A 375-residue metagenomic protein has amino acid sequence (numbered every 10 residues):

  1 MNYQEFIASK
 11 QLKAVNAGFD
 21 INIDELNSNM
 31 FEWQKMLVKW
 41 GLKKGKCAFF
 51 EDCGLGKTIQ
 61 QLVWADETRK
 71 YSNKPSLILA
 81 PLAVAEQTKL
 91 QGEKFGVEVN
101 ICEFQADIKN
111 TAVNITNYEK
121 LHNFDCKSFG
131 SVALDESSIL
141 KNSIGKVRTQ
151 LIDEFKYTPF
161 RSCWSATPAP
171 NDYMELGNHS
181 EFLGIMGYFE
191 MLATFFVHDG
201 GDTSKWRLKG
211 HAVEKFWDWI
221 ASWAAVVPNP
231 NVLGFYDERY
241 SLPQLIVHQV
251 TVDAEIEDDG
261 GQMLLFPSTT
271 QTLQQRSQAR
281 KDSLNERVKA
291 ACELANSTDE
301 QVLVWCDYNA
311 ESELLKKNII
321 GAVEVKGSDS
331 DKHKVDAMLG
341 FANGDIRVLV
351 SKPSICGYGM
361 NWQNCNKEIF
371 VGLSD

Functional and structural regions predicted by a protein language model:
Q11-F50: Conserved pre-motif I regulatory segment
K44-W64: Walker A/P-loop
T58-Q60, S72-K94, P170-E175, D307-Y308: Conserved Walker A/P-loop ATP-binding site and its immediately adjacent core in helicase/helicase-like ATPase domains
N73-P75, S131, I139, R148-V232: Conserved P-loop NTPase motor "coupling/switch" region that bridges the ATPase
A83-A106, M186: Conserved helix-turn-beta segment of the N-terminal RecA-like "Helicase ATP-binding" lobe in SF1/SF2 helicases
T158-A193, D237-G261, S351-D375: SF2 helicase/translocase ATPase core recognition
L233-G327: Conserved helicase/translocase motor-coupling segment
L303-W305, E313-K316, I320-C356: Conserved helicase ATPase core of P-loop NTP-dependent helicases/translocases
